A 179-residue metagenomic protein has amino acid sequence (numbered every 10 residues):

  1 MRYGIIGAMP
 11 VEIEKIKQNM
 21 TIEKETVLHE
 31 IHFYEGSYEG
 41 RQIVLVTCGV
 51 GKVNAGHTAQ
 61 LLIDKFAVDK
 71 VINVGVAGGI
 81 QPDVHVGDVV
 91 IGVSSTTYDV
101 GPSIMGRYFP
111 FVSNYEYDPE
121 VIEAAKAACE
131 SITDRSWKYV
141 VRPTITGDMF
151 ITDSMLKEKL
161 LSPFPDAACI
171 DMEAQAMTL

Functional and structural regions predicted by a protein language model:
M1-M20: Short, conserved "active-site rim" segments that organize catalytic pockets and cofactor/ligand binding
R2, T26-L179: Glycine-rich phosphate- or other oxyanion-binding loops that anchor nucleotides, phosphorylated ligands
M20-T26: Short glycine-aromatic motifs
